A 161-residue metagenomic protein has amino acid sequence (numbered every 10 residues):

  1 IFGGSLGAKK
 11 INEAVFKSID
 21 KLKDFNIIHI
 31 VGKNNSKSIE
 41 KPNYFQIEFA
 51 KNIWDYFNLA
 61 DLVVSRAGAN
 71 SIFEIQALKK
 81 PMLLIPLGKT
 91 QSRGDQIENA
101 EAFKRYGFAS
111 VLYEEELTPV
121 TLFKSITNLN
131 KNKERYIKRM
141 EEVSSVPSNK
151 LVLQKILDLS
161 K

Functional and structural regions predicted by a protein language model:
I1-F2, P81-P86, S110: Short beta-strands and strand-loop turn motifs
I1-S65, I97-E101, L112-V120: Donor-nucleotide binding loops and adjacent catalytic segments primarily of GT-B fold Leloir glycosyltransferases
S5-G7, L87-Q91, E142: Short histidine/acidic/glycine/proline-rich micro-motifs that form metal- and phosphate-coordinating active-site loops
I53-R93: A donor-sugar binding/catalytic signature common to diverse glycosyltransferases and related nucleotide-sugar
E74, P86-Y113: Glycine-rich phosphate/nucleotide-binding loop
F108-K133: C-terminal "capping" alpha-helix adjacent to the active site of nucleotide-linked donor transferases in cell-envelope
N128, S145-K161: C-terminal alpha-helical cap of glycosyltransferases
E134-V146: A short, well-ordered alpha-helix in the C-terminal region of glycosyltransferases
